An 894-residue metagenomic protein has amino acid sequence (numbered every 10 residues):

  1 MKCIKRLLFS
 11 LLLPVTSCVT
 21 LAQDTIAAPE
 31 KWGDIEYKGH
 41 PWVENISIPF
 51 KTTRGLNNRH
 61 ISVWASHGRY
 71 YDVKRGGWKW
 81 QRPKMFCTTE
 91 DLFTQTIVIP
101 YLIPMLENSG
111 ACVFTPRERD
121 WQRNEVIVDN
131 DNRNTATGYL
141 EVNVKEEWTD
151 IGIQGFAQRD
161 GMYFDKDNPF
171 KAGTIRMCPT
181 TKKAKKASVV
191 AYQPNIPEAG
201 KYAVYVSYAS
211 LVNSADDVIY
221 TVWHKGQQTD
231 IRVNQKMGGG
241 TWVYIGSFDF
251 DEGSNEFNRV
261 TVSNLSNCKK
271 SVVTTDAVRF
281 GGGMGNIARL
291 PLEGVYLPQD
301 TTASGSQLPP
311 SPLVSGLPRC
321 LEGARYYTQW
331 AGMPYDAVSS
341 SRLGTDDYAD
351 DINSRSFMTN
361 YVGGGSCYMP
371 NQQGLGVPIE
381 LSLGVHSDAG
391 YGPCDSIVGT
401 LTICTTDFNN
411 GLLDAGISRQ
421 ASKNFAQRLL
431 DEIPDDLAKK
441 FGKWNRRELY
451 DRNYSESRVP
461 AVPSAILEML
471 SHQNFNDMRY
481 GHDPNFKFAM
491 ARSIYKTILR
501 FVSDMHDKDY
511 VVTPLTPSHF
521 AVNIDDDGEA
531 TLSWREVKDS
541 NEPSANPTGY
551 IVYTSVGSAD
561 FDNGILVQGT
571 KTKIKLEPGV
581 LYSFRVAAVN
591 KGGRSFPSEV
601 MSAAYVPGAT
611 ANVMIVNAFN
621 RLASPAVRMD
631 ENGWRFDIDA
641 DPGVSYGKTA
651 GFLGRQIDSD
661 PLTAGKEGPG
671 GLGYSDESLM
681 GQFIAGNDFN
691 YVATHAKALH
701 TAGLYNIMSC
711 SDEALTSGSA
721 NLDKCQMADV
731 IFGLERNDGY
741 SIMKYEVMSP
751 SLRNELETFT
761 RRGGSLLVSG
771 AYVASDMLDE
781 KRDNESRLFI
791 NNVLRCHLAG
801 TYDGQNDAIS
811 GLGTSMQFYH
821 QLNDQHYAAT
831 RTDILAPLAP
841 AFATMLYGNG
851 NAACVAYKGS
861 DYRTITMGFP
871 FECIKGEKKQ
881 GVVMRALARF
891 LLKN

Functional and structural regions predicted by a protein language model:
V260-V272: Short beta-strand-plus-loop segments that form exposed binding edges in beta-rich domains
A277, G281-G285, S366, S387-N409 (+2 more regions): Active-site-adjacent mobile loop/cap segments within catalytic or ligand-binding domains
D300-P309, L321-R419, D451-Q473: Active-site microenvironments of hydrolase-like enzyme catalytic domains
V459-F475, S493, C725, R761-S769 (+2 more regions): A glycine-centered loop/beta-turn motif at secondary-structure junctions
R500-S544, P578, G592-A611: Pro/Thr/Ser/Gly-rich low-complexity, intrinsically disordered linker/stalk tracts
K573-R594: Beta-strand-rich modules
R655-N784: Helical hinge/lid and interdomain linker segments adjacent to catalytic or ligand-binding clefts that mediate domain
L734-F842, K879-V883: A glycine-rich, often tryptophan-bearing local segment used as a flexible ligand/cofactor-contacting loop or short
